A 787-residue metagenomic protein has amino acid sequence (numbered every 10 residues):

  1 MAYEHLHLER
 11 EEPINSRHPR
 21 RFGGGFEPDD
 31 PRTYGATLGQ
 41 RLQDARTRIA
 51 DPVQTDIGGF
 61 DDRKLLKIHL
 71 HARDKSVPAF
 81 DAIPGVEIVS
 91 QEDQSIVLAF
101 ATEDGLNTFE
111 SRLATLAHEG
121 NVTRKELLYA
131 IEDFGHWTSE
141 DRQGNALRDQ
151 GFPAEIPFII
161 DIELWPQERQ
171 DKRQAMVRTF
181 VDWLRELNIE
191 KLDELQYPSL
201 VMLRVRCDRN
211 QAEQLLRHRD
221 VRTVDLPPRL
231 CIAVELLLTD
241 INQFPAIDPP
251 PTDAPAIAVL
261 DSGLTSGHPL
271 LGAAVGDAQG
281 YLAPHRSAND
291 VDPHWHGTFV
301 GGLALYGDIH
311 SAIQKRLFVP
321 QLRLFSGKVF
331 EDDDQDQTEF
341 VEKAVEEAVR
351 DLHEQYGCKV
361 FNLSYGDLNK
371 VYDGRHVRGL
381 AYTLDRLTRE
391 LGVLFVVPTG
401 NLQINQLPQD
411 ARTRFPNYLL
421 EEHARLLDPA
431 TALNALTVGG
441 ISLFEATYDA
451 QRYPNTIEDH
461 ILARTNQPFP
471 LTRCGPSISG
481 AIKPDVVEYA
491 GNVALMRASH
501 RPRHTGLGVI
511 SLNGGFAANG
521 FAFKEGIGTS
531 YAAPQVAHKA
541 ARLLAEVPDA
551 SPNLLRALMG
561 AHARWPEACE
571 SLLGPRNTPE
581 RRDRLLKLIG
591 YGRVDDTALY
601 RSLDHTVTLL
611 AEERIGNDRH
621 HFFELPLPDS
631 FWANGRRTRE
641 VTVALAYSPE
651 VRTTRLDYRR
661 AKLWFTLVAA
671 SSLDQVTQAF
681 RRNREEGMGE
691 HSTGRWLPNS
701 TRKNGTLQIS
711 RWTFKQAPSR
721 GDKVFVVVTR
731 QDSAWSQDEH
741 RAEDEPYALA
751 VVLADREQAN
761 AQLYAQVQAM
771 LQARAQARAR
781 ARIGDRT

Functional and structural regions predicted by a protein language model:
M1-W183, K191-Y197, D220-P250, P255 (+1 more regions): Autoinhibitory N-terminal propeptides
Y3-N15, R659-D674, Q716-T787: C-terminal edge strands of extracellular/lumenal beta-sandwich accessory domains
G59-V86, D161-E163, K172-L187, R639-S700: Extended low-complexity, serine/threonine- and proline-enriched intrinsically disordered segments
A175, N210, F330-A432, F444-E445 (+2 more regions): Substrate-binding/access-modulating region of protease and related hydrolase catalytic domains
I247-Q279, R286-F340, Y372, E390-G392 (+6 more regions): Subtilisin-like serine protease catalytic core
G263-L282, I441-I461, N466-A533: Catalytic-core environment of secreted peptidases
A532-E546: Short, small-residue alpha-helix embedded
E580-A669: Secreted peptidase-domain scaffold signal
